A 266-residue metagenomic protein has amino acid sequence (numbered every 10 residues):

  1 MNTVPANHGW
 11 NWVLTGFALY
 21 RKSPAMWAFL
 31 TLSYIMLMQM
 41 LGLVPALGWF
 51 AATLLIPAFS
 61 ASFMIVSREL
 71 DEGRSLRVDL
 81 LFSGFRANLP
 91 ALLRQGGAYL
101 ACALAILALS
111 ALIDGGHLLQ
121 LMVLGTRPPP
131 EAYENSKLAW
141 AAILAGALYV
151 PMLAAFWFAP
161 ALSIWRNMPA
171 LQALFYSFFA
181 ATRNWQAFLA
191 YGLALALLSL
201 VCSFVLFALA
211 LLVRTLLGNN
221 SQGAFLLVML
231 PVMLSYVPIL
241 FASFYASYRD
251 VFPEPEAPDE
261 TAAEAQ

Functional and structural regions predicted by a protein language model:
M1-Q266: Hydrophobic alpha-helical membrane segments
